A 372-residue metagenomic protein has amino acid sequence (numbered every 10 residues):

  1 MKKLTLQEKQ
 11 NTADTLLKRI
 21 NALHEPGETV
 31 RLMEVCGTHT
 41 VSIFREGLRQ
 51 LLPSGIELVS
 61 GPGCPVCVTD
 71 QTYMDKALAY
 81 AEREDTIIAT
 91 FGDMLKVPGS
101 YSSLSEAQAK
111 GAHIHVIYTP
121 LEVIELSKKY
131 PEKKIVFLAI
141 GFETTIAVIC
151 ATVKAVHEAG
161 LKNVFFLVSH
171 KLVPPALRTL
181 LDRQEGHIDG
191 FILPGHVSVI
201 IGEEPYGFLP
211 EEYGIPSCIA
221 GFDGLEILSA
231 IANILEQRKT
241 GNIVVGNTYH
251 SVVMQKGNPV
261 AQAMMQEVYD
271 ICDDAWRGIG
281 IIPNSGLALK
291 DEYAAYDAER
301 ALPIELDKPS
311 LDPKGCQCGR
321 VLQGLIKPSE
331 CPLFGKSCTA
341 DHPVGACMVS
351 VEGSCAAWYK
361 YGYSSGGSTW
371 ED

Functional and structural regions predicted by a protein language model:
M1-E132, I146, V156-E158, L167 (+3 more regions): Metallocofactor- and cofactor-centric catalytic cores in central/energy metabolism, strongly enriched
L6, C67, L138, F142 (+6 more regions): Hydrophobic alpha-helical scaffolding
G27-L32, N163-V164, T240-H250, W276 (+2 more regions): Flexible, glycine/charged-enriched surface loops at secondary-structure junctions
E57-S60, I114, A159-F166, I188-F191 (+2 more regions): Short hydrophobic/aromatic-enriched beta-strand-loop microsegments
L58-C64, V164-K171, C218-L225, T248-S251: A generic structural motif
K129-A139, T144-P194, I200: Active-site histidine-anchored catalytic micro-motif
E185-M254: A conserved active-site cap/scaffold subdomain adjacent to cofactor or substrate pockets
S229-R320: Internal helical hairpin/lid segments
